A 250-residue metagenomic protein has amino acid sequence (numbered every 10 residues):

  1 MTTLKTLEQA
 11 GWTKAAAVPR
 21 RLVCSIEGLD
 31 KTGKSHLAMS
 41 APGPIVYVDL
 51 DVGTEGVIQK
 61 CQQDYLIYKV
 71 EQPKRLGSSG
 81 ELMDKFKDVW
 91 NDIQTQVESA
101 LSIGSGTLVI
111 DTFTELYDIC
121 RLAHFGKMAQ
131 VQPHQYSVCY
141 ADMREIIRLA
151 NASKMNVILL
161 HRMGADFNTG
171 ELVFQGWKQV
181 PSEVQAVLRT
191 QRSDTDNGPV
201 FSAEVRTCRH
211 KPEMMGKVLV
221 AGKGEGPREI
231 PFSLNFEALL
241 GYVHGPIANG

Functional and structural regions predicted by a protein language model:
L4-A10, K14-L108, T114-E115: Conserved P-loop
A16, L37-M39, L149-A150, W177-P181 (+1 more regions): A general structural signal for short secondary-structure junctions and capping/turn motifs
H36, V57, I119-C120, N168-G170 (+1 more regions): Short glycine-/acidic-enriched loop or helix-start segments at secondary-structure transitions that form or flank
D88-Y117, M155-G164, V205-K217: A broadly tuned preference for mixed-charge, low-complexity surface segments
G106-S182: P-loop NTPase motor core
M155-N235: Phosphate-binding/switch region of NTP-binding enzymes
R228-G250: Charged phosphate-binding loop/patch that engages nucleotide di/tri-phosphates or the phosphate backbone of nucleic
